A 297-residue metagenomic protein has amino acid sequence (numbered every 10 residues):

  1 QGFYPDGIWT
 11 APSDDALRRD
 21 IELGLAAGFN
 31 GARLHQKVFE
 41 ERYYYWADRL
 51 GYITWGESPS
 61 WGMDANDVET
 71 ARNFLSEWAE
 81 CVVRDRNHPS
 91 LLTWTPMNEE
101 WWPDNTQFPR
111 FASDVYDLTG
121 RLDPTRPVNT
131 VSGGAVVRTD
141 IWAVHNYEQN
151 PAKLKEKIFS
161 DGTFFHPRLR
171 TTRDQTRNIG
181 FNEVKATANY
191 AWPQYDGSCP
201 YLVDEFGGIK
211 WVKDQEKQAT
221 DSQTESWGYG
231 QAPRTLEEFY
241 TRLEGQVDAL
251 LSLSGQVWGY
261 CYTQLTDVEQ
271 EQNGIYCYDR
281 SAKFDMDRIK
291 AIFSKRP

Functional and structural regions predicted by a protein language model:
Q1-S113, P193-Q194, G230, E237-E238 (+3 more regions): Active-site-adjacent substrate/metal-binding segments within catalytic domains of carbohydrate-active enzymes
F3, P59, E99, G133-A135 (+4 more regions): Residues that form or immediately flank small-molecule/cofactor binding pockets and catalytic motifs
W9, T106, K153-K157, V212-K217 (+1 more regions): Short, solvent-exposed loop/turn and secondary-structure capping segments
L25, L92-W94, D117, G162-P297: Substrate-binding clefts and catalytic carboxylate motifs of secreted carbohydrate-active enzymes
S60-M63, N98, Y116-T139, P200-L202 (+1 more regions): Aromatic-lined carbohydrate-recognition surfaces of secreted/lumenal glycan-active proteins
P89-L92, S132-P167, C199-P200, D204-I209: Aromatic- and acid-rich polysaccharide-binding/catalytic face of secreted or lumenal carbohydrate-active enzymes
W102-D104, V137-R138, P151-A152, K210-V212 (+1 more regions): Short catalytic/ligand-binding loop motif for oxyanion handling, primarily in non-cytosolic enzymes, centered on
